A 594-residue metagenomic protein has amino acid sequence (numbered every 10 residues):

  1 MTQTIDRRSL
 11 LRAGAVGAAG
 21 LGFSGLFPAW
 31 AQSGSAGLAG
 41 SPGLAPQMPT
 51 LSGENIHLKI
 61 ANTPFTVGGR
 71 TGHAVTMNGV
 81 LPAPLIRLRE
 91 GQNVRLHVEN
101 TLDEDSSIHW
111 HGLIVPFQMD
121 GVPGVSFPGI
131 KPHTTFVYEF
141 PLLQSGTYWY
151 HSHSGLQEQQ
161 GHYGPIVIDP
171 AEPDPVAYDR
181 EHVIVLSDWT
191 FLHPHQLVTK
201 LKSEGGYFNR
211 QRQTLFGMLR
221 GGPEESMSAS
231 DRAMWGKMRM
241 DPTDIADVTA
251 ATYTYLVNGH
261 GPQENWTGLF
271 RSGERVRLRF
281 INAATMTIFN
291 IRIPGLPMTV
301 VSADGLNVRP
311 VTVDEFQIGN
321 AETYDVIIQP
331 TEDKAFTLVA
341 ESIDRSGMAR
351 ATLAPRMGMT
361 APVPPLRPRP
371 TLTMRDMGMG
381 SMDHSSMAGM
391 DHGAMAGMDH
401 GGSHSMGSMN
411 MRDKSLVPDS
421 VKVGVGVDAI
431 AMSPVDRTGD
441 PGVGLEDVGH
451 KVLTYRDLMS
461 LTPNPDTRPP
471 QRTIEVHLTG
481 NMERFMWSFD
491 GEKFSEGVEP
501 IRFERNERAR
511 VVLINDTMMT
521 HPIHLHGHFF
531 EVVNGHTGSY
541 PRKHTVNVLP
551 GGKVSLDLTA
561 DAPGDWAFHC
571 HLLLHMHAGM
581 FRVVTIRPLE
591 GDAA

Functional and structural regions predicted by a protein language model:
T2-I5, S9-I318, V326-I327, M357-S403 (+5 more regions): Histidine-centered copper-binding motifs that mark active-site loops of extracellular/periplasmic copper enzymes
Q32-S52, I56, S415-S433, G439 (+1 more regions): N-terminal pre-domain segments of enzymes
V67-G68, G112, Q118-F127, T299-D314 (+10 more regions): Active-site pocket scaffolds in enzymes
E104, D174, F191, M286-I288 (+6 more regions): Short beta-strands and strand-coil junctions in structured, solvent-facing domains, enriched
Y148-H153, D333-D344, D561-L574: Short, surface-exposed ligand- or partner-binding patches at beta-edge/loop junctions that are enriched in aromatics
L445, G449-D457: Aromatic-capped, Gly/Pro-kinked transmembrane alpha-helices
